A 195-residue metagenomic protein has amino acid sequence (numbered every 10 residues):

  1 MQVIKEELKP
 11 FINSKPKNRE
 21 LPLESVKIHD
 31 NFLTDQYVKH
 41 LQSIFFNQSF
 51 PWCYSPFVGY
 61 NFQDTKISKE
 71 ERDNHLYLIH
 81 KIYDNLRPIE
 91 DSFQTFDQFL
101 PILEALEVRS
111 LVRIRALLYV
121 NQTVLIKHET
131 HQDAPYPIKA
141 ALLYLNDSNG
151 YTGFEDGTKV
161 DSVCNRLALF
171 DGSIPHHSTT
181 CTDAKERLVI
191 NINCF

Functional and structural regions predicted by a protein language model:
Q2-R109: Non-heme Fe(II)/2-oxoglutarate
E104-T123: A short glycine-rich, His/Asp/Glu-containing loop-to-beta-strand
L118-V120, L145, C194: Short beta-strand segments enriched in hydrophobic/aromatic residues within well-folded beta-rich domains
L125-E129, Y136, Y144-V163: A short beta-strand-loop-beta hairpin characteristic of the jelly-roll/cupin
E129-T130, P175-D183: Short beta-strand His + acidic residue motifs that chelate non-heme Fe in jelly-roll/DSBH and cupin folds
A141-L143, A184-F195: A short hydrophobic beta-strand segment most commonly corresponding to one strand of the jelly-roll/cupin
V160-H176: Conserved metal-binding segment of the jelly-roll/cupin
